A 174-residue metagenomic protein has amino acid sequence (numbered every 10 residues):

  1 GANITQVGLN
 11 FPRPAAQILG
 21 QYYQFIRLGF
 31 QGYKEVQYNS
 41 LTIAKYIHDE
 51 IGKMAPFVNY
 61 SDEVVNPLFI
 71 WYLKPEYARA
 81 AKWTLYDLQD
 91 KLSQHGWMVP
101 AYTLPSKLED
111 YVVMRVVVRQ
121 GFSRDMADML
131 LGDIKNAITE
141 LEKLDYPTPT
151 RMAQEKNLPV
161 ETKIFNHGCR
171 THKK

Functional and structural regions predicted by a protein language model:
I4-R13: A short glycine-threonine-serine/GTX helix/turn-capping micro-motif
R13-G20, V65: Catalytic-loop motifs flanking and including active-site residues across diverse enzymes
Y23-R27: Short glycine/serine- and small hydrophobic-enriched flexible loop segments
L28-K174: Non-catalytic terminal extensions of PLP-dependent enzymes
